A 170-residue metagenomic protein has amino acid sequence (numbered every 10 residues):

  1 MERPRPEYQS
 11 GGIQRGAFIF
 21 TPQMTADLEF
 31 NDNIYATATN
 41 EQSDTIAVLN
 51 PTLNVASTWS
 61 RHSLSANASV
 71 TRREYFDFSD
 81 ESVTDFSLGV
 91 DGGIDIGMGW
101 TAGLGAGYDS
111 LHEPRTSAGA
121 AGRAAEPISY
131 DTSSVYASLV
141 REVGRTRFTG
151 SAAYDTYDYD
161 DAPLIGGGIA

Functional and structural regions predicted by a protein language model:
M1-A170: Gram-negative and organellar
